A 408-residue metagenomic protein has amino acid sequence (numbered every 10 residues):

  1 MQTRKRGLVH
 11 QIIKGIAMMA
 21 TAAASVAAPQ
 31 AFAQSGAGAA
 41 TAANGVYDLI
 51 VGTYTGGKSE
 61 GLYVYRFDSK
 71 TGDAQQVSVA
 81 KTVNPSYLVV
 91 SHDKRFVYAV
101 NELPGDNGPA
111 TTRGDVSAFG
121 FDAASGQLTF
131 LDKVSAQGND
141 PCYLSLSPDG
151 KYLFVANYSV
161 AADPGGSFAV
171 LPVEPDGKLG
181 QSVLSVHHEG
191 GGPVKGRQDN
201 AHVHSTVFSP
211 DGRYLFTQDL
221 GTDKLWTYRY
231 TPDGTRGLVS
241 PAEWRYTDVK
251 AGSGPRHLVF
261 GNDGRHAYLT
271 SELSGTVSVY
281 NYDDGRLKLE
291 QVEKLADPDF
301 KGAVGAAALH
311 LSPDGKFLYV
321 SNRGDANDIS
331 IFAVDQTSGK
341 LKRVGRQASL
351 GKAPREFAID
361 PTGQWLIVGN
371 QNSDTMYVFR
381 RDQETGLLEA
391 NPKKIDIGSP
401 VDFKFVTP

Functional and structural regions predicted by a protein language model:
G38-N44, K58, T82-H92, Q137-P148 (+6 more regions): Beta-rich, blade/repeat-based domains predominating in secreted/periplasmic proteins but also intracellular
A40-F67: An edge-strand/N-cap motif at the start of beta-rich repeat modules
Y54-G56, E102-P104, Y158-V160, V173 (+7 more regions): Short loop/turn segments immediately following the C-termini of beta-strands
R66-G72, F119-G126, V170-G180, Y228-L238 (+3 more regions): Short loop/turn segments immediately following beta-strands, especially the blade-tip and inter-blade linker loops
Q75-A80, T129-V134, G190-G196, A242-D248 (+3 more regions): A short beta-strand motif characteristic of beta-propeller blades
Q75-S147: Blade-loop segments of beta-propeller domains
Q371-Y377, E389-P408: Blade-level signature of beta-propeller repeat domains, shared across WD40, Kelch, NHL, RCC1 and BNR/Asp-box propellers
